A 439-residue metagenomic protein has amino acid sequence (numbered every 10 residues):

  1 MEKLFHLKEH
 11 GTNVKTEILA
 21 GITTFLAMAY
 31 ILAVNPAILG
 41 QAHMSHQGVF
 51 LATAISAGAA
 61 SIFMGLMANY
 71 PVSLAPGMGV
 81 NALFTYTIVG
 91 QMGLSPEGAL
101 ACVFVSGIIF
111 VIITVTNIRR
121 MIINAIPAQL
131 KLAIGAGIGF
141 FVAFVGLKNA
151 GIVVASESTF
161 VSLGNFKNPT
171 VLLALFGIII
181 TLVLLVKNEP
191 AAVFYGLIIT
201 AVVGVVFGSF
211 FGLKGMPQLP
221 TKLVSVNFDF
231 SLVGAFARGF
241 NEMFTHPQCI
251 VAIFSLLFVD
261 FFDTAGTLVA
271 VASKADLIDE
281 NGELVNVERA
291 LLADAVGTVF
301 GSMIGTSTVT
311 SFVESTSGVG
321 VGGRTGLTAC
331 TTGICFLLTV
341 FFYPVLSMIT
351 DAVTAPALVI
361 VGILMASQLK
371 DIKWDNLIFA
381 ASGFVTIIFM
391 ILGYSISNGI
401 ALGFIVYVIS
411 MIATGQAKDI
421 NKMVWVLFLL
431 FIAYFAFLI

Functional and structural regions predicted by a protein language model:
M1-G48, S162-L163, Y195-E288, I432-A433: Helix-loop-helix hairpins and the membrane-proximal interhelical loops of multi-pass alpha-helical transport proteins
M1-N35, S56, P76-Y86, G90-I138 (+1 more regions): Helix-loop-helix junctions within the multi-pass membrane cores of secondary transporters/permeases
I18, I38, I122, A191 (+3 more regions): Residue-level signature of catalytic and energy-coupling elements of molecular machines, predominantly ATP/GTP-dependent
I22-A29, A59-I62, L66, L147 (+2 more regions): Hydrophobic/aromatic residues within the transmembrane alpha-helices of Major Facilitator Superfamily
A37-G48, T87-G98, P247-I250, T350 (+1 more regions): Helix-coil boundary and interhelical linker segments in multi-pass alpha-helical membrane proteins
H43-I62: Loop-to-helix transition at the N-terminal end of transmembrane alpha-helices
A57-M78: Juxtamembrane transmembrane-helix boundary signature
M92-V206, F210, C330-I439: Membrane-embedded alpha-helical modules
